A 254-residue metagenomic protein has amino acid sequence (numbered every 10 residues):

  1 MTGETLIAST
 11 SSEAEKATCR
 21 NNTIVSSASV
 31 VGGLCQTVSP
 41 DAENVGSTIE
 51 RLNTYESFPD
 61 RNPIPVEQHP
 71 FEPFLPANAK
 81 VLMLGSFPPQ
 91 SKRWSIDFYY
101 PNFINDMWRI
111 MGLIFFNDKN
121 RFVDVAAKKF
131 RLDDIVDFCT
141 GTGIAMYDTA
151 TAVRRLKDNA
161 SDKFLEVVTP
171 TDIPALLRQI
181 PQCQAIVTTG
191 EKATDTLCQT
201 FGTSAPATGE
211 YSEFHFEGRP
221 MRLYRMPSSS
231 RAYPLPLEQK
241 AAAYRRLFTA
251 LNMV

Functional and structural regions predicted by a protein language model:
M1-I7, N22-I24, V31, C35 (+8 more regions): C-terminal capping/extension of enzyme domains
A14-V25: Residues flanking N-terminal targeting/processing segments that define the start of mature chains
V38: Conserved "HGTGT" condensation-loop signature of ketosynthase/thiolase-family condensing enzymes that catalyze
F74, I135-C139, R178-Q179: Short, conserved, surface-exposed binding loops centered on an aromatic residue
K80-V81, A185: Structural motif
M83-S86: N-terminal nucleotide-binding beta1-loop-alpha1 segment
W94-L165: Short, surface-exposed acidic-centric catalytic microdomains
G141-T200: Internal catalytic-core helix/loop-beta-alpha segment that presents or stabilizes conserved functional determinants
